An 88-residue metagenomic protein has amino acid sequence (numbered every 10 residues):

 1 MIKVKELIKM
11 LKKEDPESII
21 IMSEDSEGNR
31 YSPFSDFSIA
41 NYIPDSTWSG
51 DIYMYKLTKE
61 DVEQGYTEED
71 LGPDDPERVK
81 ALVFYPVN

Functional and structural regions predicted by a protein language model:
M1-K13: DNA replication sliding-clamp ring fold and its partner-interaction surfaces
P16-N88: Detector for the mature cores of small, proteolytically processed and post-translationally modified peptide effectors
